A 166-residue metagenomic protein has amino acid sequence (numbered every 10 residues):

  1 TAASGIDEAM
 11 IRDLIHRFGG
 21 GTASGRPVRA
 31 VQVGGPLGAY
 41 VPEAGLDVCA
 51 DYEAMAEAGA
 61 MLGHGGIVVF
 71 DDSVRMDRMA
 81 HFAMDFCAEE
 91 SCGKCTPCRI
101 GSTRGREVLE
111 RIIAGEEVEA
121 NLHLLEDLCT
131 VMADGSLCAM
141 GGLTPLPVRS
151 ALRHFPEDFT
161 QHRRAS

Functional and structural regions predicted by a protein language model:
T1-S166: Redox cofactor-anchoring modules in respiratory/redox and cofactor-processing assemblies
